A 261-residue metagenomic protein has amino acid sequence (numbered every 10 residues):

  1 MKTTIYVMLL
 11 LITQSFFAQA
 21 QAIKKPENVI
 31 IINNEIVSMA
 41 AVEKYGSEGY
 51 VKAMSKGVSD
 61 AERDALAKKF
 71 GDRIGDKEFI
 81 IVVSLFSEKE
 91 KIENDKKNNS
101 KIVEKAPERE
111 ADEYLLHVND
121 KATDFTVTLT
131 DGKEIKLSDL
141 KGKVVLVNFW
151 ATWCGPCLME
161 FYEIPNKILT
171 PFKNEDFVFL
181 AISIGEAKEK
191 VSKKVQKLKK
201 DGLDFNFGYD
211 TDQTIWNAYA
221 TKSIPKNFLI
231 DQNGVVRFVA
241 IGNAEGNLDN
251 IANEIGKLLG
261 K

Functional and structural regions predicted by a protein language model:
M1-K24: Bacterial Sec-dependent N-terminal signal peptides
A22-K24, K121, K222-I224: Short, small/polar residue-rich loop motifs at catalytic or cofactor-binding pockets
G49-D124, K193-Q196: N-proximal helix/coil linker or "cap" segments that precede and/or mark the start of modular domains
D124-V145: A short beta-strand-turn-helix
K141-G142, F149-N166: Conserved redox-active cysteine motifs that mediate thiol-disulfide chemistry, especially di-cysteine Cys-X(1-2)-Cys
L180, S192-N233: Short, internal strand/loop/helix patches that form the active-site neighborhood or redox-interaction surface
L229-K261: Thiol-/selenol-based redox modules, centered on thioredoxin-like and closely related oxidoreductase domains
